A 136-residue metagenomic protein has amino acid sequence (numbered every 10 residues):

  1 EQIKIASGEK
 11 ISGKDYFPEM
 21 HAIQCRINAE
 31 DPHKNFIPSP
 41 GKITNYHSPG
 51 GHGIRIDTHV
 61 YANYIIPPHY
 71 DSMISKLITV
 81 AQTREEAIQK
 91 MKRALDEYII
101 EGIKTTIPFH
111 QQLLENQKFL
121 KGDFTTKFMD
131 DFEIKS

Functional and structural regions predicted by a protein language model:
I3-S136: Catalytic cores of soluble metabolic enzymes centered on carboxylation/carboxyl-transfer
